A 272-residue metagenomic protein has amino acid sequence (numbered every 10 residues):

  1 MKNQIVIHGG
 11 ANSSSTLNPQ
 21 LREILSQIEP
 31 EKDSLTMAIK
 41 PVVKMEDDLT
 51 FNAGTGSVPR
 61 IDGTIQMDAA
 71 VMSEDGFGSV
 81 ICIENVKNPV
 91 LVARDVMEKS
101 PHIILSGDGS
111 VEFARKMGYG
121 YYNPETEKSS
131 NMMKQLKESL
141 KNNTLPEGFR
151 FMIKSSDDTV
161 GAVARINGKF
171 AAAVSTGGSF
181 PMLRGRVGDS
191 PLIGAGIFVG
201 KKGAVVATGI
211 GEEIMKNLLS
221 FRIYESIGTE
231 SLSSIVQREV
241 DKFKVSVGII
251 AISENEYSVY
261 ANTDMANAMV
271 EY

Functional and structural regions predicted by a protein language model:
M1-Y272: Alpha/propeptide regions of enzymes that mature by internal proteolysis
